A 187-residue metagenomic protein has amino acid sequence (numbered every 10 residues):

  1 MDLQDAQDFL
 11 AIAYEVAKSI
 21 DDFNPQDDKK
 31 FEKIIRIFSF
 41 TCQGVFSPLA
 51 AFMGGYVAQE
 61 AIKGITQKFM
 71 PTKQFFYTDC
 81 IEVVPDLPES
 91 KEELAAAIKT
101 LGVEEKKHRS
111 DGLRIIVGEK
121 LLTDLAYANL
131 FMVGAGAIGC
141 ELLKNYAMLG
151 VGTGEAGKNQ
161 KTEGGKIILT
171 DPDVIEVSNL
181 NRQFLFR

Functional and structural regions predicted by a protein language model:
M1-R187: Adenine nucleotide-associated cytosolic modules
